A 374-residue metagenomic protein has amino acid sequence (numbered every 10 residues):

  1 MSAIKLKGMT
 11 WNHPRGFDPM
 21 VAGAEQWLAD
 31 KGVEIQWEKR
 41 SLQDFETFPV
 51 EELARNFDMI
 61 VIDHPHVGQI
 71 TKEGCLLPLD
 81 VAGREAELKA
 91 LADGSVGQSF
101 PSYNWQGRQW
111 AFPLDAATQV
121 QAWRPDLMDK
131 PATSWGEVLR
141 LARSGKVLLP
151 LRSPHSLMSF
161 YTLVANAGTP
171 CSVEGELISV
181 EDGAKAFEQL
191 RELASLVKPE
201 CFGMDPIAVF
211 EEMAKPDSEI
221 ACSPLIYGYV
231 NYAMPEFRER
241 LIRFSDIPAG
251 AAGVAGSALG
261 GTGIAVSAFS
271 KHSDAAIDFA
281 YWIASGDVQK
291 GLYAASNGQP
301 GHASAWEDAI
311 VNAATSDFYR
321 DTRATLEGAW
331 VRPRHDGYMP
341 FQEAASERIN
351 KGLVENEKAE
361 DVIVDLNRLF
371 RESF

Functional and structural regions predicted by a protein language model:
M1-H66, L369-F374: Conserved N-terminal structural module of periplasmic/extracytoplasmic solute-binding proteins
S2, E327-F374: Conserved C-terminal helix/tail region of periplasmic/extracytoplasmic solute-binding proteins
V67-V120, K130: Hinge/lid segment of periplasmic solute-binding proteins
R84-A92, G145-K146, T169-F187, M234-R240 (+1 more regions): Short, solvent-exposed loop/beta-turn-alpha elements that line the ligand-binding surface or hinge of extracytoplasmic
W110-F112, Q119, E137-L177, D182 (+1 more regions): Extracytoplasmic/periplasmic solute-binding protein
G175-D205: Glycine-centered hinge/linker elements that transmit conformational signals in sensory and ligand-binding systems
L196-K271: Extracytoplasmic/periplasmic substrate-binding proteins
A294-A344, K351: Long, aromatic- and glycine/proline-rich binding clefts that accommodate carbohydrate-like moieties
